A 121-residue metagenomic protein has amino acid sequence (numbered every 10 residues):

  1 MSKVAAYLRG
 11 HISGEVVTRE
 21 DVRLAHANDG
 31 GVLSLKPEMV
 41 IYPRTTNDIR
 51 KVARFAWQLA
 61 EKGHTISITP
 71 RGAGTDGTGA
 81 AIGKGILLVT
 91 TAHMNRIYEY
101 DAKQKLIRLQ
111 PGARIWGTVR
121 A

Functional and structural regions predicted by a protein language model:
M1-I66, A73-K105, A121: N-terminal flexible segment immediately upstream of the FAD-binding catalytic core in FAD-dependent oxidoreductases
T69-R71, Q110: Structural motif
T90-T91, P111, I115: Structural motif detector for alpha-helix initiation sites
L106, A113-T118: Glycine/proline-enriched, intrinsically flexible loops and inter-domain linkers
